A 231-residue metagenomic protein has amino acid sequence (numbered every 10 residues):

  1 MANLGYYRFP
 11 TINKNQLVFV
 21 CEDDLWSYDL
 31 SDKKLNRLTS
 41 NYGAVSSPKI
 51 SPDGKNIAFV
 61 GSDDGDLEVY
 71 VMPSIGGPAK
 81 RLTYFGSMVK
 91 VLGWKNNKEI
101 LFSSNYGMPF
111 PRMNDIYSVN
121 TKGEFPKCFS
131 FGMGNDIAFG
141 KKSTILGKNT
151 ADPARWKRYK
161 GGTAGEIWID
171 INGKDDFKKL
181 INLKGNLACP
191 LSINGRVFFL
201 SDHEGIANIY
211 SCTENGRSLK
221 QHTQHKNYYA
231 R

Functional and structural regions predicted by a protein language model:
M1-Y28: Beta-strand-rich domains and repeat architectures in extracellular enzymes and scaffolds, especially beta-propellers
K14-N15, D53-K55, N97-K98, K141-K142 (+1 more regions): Short coil/turn segments that connect the beta-strands within blades of beta-propeller domains
V20-W26, S40-V45, A58-Y70, P78 (+8 more regions): A flexible loop/linker signature enriched in serine peptidases of the S9 family
D32, D53, I75, N96-N97 (+2 more regions): Acidic/polar residues in short coil/turn loops that connect beta-strands within repeat-based beta-sheet scaffolds
I50-D53, D66, Y70-P73: A domain-scale signal for long, ordered structural cores in large, multidomain proteins
L219: Post-transcriptional modification and biogenesis factors for structured RNAs of the translation apparatus
